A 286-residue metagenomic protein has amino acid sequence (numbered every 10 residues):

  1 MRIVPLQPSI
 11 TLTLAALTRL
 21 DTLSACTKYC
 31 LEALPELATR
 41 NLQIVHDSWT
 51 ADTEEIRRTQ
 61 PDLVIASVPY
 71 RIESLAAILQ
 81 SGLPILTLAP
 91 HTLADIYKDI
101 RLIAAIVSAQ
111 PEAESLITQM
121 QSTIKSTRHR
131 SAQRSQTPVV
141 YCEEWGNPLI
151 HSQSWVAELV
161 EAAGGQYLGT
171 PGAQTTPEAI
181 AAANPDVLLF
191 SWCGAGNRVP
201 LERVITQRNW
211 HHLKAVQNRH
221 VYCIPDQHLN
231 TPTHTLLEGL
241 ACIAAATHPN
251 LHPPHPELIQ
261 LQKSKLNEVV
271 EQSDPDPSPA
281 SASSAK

Functional and structural regions predicted by a protein language model:
M1-K286: N-terminal ligand-binding lobe of clamshell/alpha-beta domains
